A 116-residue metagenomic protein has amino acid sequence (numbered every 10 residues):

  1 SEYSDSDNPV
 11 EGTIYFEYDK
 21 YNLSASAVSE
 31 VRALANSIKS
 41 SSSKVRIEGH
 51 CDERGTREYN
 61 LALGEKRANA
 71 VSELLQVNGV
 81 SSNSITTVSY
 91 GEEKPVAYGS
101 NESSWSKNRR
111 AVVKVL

Functional and structural regions predicted by a protein language model:
S1-V45: Periplasmic peptidoglycan-binding/tethering modules of Gram-negative envelope proteins
H50-L116: Periplasmic OmpA-like peptidoglycan-binding domain that tethers envelope proteins to the cell wall
